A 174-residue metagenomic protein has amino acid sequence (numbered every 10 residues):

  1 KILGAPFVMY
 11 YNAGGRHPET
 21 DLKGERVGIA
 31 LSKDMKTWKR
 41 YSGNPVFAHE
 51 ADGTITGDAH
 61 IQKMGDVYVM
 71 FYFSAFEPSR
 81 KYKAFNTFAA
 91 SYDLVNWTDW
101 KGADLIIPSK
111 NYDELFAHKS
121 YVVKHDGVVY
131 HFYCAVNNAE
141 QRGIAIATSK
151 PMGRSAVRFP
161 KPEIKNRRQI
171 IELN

Functional and structural regions predicted by a protein language model:
K1-N174: Carbohydrate-active catalytic/glycan-binding domains of CAZyme proteins, especially the secreted or lumenal ectodomains
